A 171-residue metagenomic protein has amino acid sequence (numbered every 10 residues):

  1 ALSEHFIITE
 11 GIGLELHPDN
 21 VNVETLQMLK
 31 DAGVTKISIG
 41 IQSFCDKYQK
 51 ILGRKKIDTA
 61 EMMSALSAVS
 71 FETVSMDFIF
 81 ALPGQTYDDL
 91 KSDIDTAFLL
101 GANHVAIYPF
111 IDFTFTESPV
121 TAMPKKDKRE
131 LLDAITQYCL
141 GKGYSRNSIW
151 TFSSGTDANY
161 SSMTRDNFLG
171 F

Functional and structural regions predicted by a protein language model:
A1-Q137: Conserved non-cysteine loop/helix-boundary elements of the Radical SAM core domain that shape
S118-F171: A C-terminal junction/extension of Radical SAM enzymes
